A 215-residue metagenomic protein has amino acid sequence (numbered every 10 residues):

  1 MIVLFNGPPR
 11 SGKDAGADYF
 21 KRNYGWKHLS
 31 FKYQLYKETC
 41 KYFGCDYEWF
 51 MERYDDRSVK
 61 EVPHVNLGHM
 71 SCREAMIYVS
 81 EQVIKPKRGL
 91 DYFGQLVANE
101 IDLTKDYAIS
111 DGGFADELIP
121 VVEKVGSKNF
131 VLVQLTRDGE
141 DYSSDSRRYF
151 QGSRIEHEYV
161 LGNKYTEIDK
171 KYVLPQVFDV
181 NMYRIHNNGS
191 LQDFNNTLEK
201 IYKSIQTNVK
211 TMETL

Functional and structural regions predicted by a protein language model:
M1-V3: Extreme N-terminal starter segment of soluble prokaryotic enzymes
F5, I109: Hydrophobic anchor at the beta1->P-loop junction of P-loop NTPases
P9, L96, D102, S127 (+1 more regions): Small-molecule kinase domains that catalyze NTP-dependent phosphoryl transfer to phosphate-bearing small molecules
K13: Conserved lysine of the Walker
G16-A17: Post-Walker A alpha-helix
R22-L29: Post-Walker A helix-loop "phosphate-sensing" segment adjacent to the P-loop in P-loop NTPases
Y33-D106, G113: ATP-dependent small-molecule kinase phosphotransfer cores that center on conserved nucleotide phosphate-binding segments
V121-N129: Short, conserved loop/helix-junction motifs that constitute active-site signature segments in enzyme catalytic cores
